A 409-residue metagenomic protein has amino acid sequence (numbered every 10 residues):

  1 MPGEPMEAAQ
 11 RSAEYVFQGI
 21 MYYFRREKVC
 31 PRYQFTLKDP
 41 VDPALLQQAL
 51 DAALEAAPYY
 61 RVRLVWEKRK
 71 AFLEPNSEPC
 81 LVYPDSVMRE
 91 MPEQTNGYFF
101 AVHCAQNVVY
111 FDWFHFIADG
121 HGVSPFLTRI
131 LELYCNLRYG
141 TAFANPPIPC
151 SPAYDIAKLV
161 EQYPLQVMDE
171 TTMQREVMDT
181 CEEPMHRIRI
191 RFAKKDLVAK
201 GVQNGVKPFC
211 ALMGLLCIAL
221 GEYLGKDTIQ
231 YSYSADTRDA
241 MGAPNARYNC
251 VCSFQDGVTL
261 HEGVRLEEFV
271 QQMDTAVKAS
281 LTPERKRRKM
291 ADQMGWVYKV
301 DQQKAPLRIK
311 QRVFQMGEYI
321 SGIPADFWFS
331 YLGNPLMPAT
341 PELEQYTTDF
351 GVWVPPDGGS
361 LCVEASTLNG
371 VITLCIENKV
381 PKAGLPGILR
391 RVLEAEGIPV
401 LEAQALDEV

Functional and structural regions predicted by a protein language model:
M1, E67-S77, T141-P164, F209-G221 (+1 more regions): Charged, low-complexity, helix/coiled-coil-prone segments
M1-R69, N76-A101, G221-V409: Acyl-thioester-dependent acyl-group transfer interface
M1-V16, I117-K200, L393-V409: Non-catalytic, low-complexity flexible loops and terminal extensions
K38-A57, D112-T128, R189-G225, L374-I376 (+1 more regions): Acyl activation and transfer enzymes in specialized metabolism, enriched for ANL adenylate-forming modules
A56-V65, L137-Y154, D196-A211, M316-Y331: Short, charge-rich amphipathic segments
E93-L137, P146-L159, S366-L385: Histidine-centered acyl-transfer/condensation active-site motif and its immediate structural neighborhood
I130, Y134-R138, L220, V277 (+1 more regions): Short, well-ordered alpha-helical segments in soluble proteins
